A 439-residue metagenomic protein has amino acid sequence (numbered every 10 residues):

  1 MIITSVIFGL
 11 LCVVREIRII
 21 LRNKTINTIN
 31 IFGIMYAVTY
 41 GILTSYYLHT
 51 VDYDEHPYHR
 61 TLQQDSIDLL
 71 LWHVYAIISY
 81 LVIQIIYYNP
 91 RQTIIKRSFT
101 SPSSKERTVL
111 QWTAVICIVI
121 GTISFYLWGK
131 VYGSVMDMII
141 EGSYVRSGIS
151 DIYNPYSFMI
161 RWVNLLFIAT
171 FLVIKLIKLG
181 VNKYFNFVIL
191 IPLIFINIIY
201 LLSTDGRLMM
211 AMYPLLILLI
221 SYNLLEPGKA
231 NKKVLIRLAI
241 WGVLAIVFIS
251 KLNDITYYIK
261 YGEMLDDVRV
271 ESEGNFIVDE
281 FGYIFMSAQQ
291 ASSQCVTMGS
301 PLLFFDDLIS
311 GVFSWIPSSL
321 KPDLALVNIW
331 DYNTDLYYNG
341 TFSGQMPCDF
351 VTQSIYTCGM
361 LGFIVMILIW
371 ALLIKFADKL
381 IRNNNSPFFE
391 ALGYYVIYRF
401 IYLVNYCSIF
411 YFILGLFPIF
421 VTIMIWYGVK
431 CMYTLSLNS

Functional and structural regions predicted by a protein language model:
M1-S104, T108, F187-L190, I194 (+2 more regions): N-terminal "leader" segments that precede or initiate the main folded domain
I2-L10, V74-S79, Q111-S124, M159-A169 (+2 more regions): Hydrophobic alpha-helical transmembrane segments
N23-T28, V173-I189, K379-A391: Membrane-interface helix-loop-helix junctions at transmembrane boundaries of multi-pass membrane enzymes, predominantly
T28-G41, W112-L127, G242-I249, F305-D323: Hydrophobic alpha-helical membrane-insertion segments
Y58-R60, Y88-N231, G242-I259: Membrane-embedded catalytic interface detector for glycan/lipid assembly enzymes
L69-L81, I149-F167, G282-A291: Hydrophobic alpha-helical transmembrane segments
G142-Y153, I240, I246-W370: Small-residue-enriched transmembrane helix-hairpin modules in multi-pass membrane proteins
L202, S343-S439: Hydrophobic alpha-helical segments
